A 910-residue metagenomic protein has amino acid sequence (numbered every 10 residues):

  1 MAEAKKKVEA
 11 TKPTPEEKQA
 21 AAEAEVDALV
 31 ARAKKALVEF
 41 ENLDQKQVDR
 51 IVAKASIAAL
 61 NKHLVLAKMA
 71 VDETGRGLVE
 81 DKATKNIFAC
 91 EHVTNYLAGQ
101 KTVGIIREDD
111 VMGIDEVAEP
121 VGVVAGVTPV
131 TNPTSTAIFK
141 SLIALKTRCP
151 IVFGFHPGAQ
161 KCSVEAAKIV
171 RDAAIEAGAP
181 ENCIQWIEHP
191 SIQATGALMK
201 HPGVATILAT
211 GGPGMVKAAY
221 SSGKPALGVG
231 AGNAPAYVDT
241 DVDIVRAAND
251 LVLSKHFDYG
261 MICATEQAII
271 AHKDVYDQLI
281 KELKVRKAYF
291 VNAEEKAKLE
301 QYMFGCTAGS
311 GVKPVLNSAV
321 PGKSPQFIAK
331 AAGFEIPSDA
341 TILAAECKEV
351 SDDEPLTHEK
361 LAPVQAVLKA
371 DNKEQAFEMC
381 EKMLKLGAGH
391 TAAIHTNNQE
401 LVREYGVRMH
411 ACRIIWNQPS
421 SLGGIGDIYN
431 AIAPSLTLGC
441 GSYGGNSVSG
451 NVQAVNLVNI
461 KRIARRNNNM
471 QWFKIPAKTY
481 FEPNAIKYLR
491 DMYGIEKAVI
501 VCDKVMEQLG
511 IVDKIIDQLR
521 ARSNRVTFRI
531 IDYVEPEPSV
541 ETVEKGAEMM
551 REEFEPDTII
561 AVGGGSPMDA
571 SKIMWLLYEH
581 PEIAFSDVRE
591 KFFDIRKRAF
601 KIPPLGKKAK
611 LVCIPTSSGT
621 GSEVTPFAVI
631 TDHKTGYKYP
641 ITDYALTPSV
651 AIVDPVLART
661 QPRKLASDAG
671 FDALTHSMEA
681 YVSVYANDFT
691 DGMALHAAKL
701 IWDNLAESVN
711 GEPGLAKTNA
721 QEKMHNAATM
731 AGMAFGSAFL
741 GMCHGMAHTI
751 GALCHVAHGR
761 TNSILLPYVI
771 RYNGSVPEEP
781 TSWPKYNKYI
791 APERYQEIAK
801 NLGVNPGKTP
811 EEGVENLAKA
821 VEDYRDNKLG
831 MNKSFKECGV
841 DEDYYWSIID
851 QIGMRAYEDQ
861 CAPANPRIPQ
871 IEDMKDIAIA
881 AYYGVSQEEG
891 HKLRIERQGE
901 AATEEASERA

Functional and structural regions predicted by a protein language model:
A2-D115, I143, V285: N-terminal Rossmann-like NAD(P)+-binding subdomain of aldehyde/semialdehyde dehydrogenases
E3, E41, F334-N469: Conserved C-terminal structural/oligomerization subdomain of aldehyde/semialdehyde dehydrogenase
V8, K12-P13, Q19-A20, I138 (+2 more regions): ALDH superfamily catalytic-core signature
N95-L97, A166, E541-V656: Glycine/threonine-rich beta-strand-loop-alpha-helix active-site module that forms ligand/phosphate-binding
I105-R246: Rossmann-like NAD(P) dinucleotide-binding subdomain of oxidoreductase/dehydrogenase enzymes
M470-T558, F835: ATP/NTP phosphate-donor binding region
V624-A738: Carboxylate- and glycine-rich phosphate/diphosphate-binding segment that chelates Mg2+/Mn2+
L753-V756, R760-S847, P863, L893: Gly/Pro-rich interdomain helix-loop hinge
